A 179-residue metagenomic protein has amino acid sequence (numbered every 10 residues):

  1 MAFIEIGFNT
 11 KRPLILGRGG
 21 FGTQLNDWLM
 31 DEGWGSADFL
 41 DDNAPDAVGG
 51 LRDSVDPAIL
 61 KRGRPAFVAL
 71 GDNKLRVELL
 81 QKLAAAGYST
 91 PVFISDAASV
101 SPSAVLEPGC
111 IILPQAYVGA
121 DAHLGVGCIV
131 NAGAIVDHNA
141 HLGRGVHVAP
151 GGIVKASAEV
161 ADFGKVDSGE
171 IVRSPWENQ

Functional and structural regions predicted by a protein language model:
M1-A58: Hydrophobic, well-ordered beta-alpha structural blocks that scaffold small-molecule cofactor pockets
T10, S36, K61-G63, G87 (+4 more regions): A general structural motif
I15-L16, L40, A69, L113 (+2 more regions): Short hydrophobic segments within beta-strands
G17, F67-G71, A120: Small/polar loops that bind or transfer phosphate-bearing groups
G20-F21, K74-L75, V105: Short alpha-helical
A44-S99: Phosphate-bearing ligand-interacting subdomains that bind or position ATP/ADP/UDP/GDP/NAD(P) or nucleotide-linked
F93-Q179: Structural signal for interior beta-strand "rungs" in well-ordered beta-sheet cores of soluble enzyme domains
